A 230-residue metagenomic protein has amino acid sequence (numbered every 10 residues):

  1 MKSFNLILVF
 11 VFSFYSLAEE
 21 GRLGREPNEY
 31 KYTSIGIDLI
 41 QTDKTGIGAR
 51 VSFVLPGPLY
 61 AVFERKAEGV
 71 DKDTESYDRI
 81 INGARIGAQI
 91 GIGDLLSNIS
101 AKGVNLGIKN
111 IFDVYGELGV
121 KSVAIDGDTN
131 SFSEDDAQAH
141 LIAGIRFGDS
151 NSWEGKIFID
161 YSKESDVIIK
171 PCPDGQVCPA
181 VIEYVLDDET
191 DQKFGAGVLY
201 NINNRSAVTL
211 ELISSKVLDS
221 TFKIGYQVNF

Functional and structural regions predicted by a protein language model:
F4-F14, V51, Q89-I92, A196 (+1 more regions): Low-complexity, intrinsically disordered short peptide segments enriched in small/polar/basic residues
N5-I7, V11, Y15-G36, S97-K109: Outer-membrane beta-barrel biogenesis signature
L17-D71: Short glycine/proline- and aromatic-enriched beta-strand/turn motifs that initiate or cap beta-hairpins
G21, D43, G57, I90-T209 (+2 more regions): Outer-membrane beta-barrel transmembrane domain signature
S34-G36, G48-R50, G83-Q89, Q138-G144 (+2 more regions): Membrane-embedded beta-strand positions in outer-membrane beta-barrel channels/transporters
A61-N82, I86, I90-G91: Surface-exposed loop and membrane-interface regions of Gram-negative outer-membrane beta-barrel proteins
